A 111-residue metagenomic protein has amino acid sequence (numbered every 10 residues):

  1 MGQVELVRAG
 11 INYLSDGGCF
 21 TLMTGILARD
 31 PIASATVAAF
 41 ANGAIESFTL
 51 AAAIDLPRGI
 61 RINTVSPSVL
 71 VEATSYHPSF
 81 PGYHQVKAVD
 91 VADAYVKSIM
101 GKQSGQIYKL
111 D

Functional and structural regions predicted by a protein language model:
M1-L6, I11-L56, S66-V71: Catalytic loop of short-chain dehydrogenase/reductase
P57-I60, T64-D111: C-terminal helical subdomain
